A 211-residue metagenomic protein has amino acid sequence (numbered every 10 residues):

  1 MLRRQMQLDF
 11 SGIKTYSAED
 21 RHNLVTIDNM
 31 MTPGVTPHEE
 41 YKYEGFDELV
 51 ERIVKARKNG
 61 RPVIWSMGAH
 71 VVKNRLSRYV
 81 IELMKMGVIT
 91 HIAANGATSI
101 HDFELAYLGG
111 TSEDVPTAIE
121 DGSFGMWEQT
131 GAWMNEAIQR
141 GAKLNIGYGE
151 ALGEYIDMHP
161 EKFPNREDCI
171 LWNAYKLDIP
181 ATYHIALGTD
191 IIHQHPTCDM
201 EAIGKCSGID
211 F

Functional and structural regions predicted by a protein language model:
M1-Q129, W133-K143, E150-F211: Metallocofactor- and cofactor-centric catalytic cores in central/energy metabolism, strongly enriched
